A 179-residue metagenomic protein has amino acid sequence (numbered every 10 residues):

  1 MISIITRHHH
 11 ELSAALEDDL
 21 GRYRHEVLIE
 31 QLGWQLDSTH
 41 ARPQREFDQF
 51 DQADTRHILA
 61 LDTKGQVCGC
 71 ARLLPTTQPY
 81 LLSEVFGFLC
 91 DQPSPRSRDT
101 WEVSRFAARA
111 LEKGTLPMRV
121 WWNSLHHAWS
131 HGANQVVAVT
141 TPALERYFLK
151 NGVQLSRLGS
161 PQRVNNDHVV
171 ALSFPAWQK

Functional and structural regions predicted by a protein language model:
M1-E46, H57-K64: Short amphipathic alpha-helix that is part of the acyltransferase structural core
F47-A53: Short loop/turn motifs at secondary-structure junctions and domain boundaries
D54-I58, D99, H168-L172: Short beta-strand micro-motifs in enzyme catalytic cores
I58, A71, F106: Conserved GNAT-family N-acetyltransferase fold
L61-D91: Short, His- and charge-rich active-site/binding loops that engage polyanionic ligands
L81-V169: Acyl-donor binding region in acyl/amide transferases
N165-K179: C-terminal "cap" of GNAT-fold acetyltransferases
